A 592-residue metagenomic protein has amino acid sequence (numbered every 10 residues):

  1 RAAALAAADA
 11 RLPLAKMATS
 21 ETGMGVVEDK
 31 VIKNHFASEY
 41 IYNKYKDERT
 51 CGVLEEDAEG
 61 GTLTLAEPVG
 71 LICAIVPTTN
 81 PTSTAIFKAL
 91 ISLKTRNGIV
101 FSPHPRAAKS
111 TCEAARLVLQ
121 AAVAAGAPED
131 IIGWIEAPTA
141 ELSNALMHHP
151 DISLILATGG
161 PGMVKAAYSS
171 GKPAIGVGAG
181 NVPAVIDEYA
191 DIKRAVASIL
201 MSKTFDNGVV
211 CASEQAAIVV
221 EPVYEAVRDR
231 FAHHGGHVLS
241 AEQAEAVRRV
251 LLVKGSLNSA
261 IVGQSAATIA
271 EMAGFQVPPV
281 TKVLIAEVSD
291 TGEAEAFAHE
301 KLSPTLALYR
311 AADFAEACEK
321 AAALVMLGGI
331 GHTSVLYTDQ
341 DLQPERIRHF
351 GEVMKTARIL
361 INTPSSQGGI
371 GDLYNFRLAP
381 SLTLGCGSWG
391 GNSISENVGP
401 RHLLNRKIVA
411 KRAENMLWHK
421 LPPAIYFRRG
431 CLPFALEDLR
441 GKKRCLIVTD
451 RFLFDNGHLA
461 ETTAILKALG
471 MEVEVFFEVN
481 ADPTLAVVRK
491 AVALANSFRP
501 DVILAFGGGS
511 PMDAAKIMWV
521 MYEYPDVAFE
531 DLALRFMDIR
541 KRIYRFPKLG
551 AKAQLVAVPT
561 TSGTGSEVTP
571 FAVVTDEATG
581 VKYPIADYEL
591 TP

Functional and structural regions predicted by a protein language model:
R1, F275-M416: Conserved C-terminal structural/oligomerization subdomain of aldehyde/semialdehyde dehydrogenase
R1-L63, I91, H233: N-terminal Rossmann-like NAD(P)+-binding subdomain of aldehyde/semialdehyde dehydrogenases
A4, I86, E113, V164-G292: ALDH superfamily catalytic-core signature
V53-R194: Rossmann-like NAD(P) dinucleotide-binding subdomain of oxidoreductase/dehydrogenase enzymes
G70-T78, S153-L154, H332-S334, A495-R540 (+1 more regions): A short, small-residue-rich loop immediately preceding and capping a beta-strand
Y168-S170, T462, K490-V492, P511-P525 (+1 more regions): Short Gly/Thr/Asp-enriched flexible loops that form oxyanion-binding sites at enzyme active sites
M416-V502: ATP/NTP phosphate-donor binding region
P423, V527-P592: A glycine/threonine-rich phosphate-anchoring loop and its flanking beta-alpha core in nucleotide/phosphate-binding
